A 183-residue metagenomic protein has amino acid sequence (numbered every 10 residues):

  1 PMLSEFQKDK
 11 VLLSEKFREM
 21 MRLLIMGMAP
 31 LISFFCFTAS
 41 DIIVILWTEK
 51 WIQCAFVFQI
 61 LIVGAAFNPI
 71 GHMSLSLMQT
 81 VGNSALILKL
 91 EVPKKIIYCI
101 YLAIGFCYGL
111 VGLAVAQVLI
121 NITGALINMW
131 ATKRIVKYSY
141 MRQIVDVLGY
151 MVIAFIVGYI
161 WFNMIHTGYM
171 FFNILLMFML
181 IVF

Functional and structural regions predicted by a protein language model:
P1, S40-V44, H72, S76: Short helix-terminus and kink motifs of transmembrane alpha helices, predominantly at the cytoplasmic interface
P1-M28, L75-T80: Helix-loop junctions and terminal segments of transmembrane helices in multi-pass membrane transport/translocation
M2, Q7-V11, R134-L148: Interhelical loop/hinge segments that connect adjacent transmembrane helices in multipass membrane
K8, W47, N83, G109-L113 (+1 more regions): A helix-boundary/kink motif common to multi-pass secondary transporters, especially Major Facilitator Superfamily
S14, R18-G27, P93-K94, V145 (+2 more regions): Alpha-helical transmembrane segments of multi-pass membrane proteins
F17-N68, C99-I104, F155, Y159: Alpha-helical transmembrane segments of multi-pass membrane transport and lipid-handling proteins
F37, F56-G82, L86-L102, F106 (+2 more regions): Short runs within selected transmembrane alpha-helices of multi-pass transporters and secretion channels
R142-F183: Transmembrane alpha-helical segments of multi-pass transport proteins
